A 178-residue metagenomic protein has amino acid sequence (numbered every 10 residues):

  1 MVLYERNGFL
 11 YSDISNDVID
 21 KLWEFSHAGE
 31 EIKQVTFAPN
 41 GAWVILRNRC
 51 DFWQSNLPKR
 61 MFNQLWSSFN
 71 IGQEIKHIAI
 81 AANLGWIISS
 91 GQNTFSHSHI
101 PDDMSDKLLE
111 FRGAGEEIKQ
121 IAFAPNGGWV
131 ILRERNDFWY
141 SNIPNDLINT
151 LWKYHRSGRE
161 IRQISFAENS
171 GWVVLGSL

Functional and structural regions predicted by a protein language model:
M1-L178: Trp/Gly-enriched beta-strand/coil motifs that build multi-repeat beta-propeller-like domains and related W-rich binding
